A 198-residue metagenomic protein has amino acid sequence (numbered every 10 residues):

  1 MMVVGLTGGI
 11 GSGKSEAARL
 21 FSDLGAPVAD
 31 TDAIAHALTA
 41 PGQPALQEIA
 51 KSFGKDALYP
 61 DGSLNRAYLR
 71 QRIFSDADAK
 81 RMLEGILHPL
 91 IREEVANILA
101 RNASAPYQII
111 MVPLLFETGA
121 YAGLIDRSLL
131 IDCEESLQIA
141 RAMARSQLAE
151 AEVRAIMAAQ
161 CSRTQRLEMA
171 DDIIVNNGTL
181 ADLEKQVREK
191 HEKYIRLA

Functional and structural regions predicted by a protein language model:
M1-A33: Walker A (P-loop) phosphate-binding motif
G13, D32, L83, I109 (+3 more regions): Residue-level signal for inorganic ion chemistry
L24, F53, L124-I125, M169-A170: Short, structured coil segments at secondary-structure junctions
P27, A33, R127, D171-D172: Well-ordered beta-strand positions
H36-Y107: ATP-dependent small-molecule kinase phosphotransfer cores that center on conserved nucleotide phosphate-binding segments
L46-A50, E135-M143, E150, R154: An amphipathic alpha-helix signature
E94-N102, Y107-A144: ATP-dependent NMP and nucleoside kinases share a basic, alpha-helical "lid"
E94-N97, A122-G123, A144, L148-K193: Small-molecule kinase domains that catalyze NTP-dependent phosphoryl transfer to phosphate-bearing small molecules
